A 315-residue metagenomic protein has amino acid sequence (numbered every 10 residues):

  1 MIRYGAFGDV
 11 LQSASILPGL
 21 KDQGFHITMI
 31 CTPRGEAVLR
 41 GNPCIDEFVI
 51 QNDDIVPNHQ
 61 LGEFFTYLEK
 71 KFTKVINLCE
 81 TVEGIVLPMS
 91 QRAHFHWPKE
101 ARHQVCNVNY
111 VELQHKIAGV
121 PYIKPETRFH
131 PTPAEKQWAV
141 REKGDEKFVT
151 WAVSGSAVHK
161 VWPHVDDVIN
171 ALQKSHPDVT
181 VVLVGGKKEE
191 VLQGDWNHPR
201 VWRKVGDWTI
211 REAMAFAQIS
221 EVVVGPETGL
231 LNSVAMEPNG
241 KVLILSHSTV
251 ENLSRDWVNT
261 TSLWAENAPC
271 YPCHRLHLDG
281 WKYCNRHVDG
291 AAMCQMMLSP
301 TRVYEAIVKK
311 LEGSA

Functional and structural regions predicted by a protein language model:
M1-A315: Catalytic machinery of carbohydrate-active enzymes, primarily nucleotide-sugar-dependent glycosyltransferases
